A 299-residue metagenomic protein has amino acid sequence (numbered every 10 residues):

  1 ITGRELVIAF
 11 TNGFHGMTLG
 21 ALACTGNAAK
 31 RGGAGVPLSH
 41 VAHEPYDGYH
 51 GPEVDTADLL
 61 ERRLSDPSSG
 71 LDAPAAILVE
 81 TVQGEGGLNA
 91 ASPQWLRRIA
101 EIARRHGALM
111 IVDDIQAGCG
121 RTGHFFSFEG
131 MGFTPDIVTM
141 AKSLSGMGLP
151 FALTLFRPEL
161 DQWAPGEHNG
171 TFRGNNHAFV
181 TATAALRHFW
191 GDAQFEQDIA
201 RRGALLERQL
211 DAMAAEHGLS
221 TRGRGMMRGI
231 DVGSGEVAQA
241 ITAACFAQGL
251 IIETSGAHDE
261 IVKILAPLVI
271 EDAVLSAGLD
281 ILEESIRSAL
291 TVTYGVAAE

Functional and structural regions predicted by a protein language model:
I1-E299: Conserved N-terminal phosphate-binding loop of PLP-dependent enzymes in the Aspartate aminotransferase
